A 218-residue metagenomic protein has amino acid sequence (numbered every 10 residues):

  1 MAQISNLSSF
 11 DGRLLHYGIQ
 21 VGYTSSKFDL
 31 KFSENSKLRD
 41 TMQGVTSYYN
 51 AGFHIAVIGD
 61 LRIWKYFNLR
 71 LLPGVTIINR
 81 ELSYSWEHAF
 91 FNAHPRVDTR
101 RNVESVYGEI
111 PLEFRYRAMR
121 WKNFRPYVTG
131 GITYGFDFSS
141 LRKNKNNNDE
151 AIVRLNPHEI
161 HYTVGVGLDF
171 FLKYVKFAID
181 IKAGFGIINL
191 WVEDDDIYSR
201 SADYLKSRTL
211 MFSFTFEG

Functional and structural regions predicted by a protein language model:
A2-G52, E217: Short glycine/proline- and aromatic-enriched beta-strand/turn motifs that initiate or cap beta-hairpins
A2-Q3, V57, P111-Y116, V164-G167: Short, well-ordered amphipathic alpha-helices
D11-R13, Y49, I63, F171-K173 (+1 more regions): Solvent-exposed loop and beta-edge segments used for protein-protein assembly and interaction
G12-L15, Y23-D29, I58-L141, S213: Gram-negative (and chloroplast) outer-membrane scaffold detector with strong preference for beta-barrel transmembrane
H16, Q20, N50, H54 (+3 more regions): Short glycine/serine/threonine-biased micro-segments
K27-N50, I78-V106, G135-E159, N189-T209: Extracellular/periplasm-exposed beta-strand and loop segments of Gram-negative cell-envelope proteins, dominated by
P157-Y162, G167-G218: Predominantly the C-terminal beta-signal and adjacent terminal strand-loop region of outer-membrane beta-barrel
